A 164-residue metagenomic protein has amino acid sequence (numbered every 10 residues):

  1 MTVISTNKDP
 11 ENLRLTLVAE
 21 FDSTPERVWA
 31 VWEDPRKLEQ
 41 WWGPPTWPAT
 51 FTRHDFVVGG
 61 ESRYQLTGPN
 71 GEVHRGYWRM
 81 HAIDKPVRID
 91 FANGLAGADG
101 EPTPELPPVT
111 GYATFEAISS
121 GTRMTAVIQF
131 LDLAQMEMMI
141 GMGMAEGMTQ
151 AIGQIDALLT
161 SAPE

Functional and structural regions predicted by a protein language model:
M1-P48: Hydrophobic ligand-binding cavity/cleft-lining segments
T16, R36-R75: Short beta-edge strand/loop motif at the mouth of beta-sheet-based domains
L17-A19, F51-H54, G76-A82, P108-A117: Hydrophobic/aromatic beta-strand elements that line small-molecule binding cavities or substrate pockets in beta-rich
T24, P69-G71, I83-K85, A96-A98 (+2 more regions): Short coil/turn motifs at secondary-structure junctions
P25-E26, F56-V57, H81-R88, T114-R123: A short, structured loop/turn motif at beta-sheet edges
V28, L38, S62-Y64, M80 (+4 more regions): Hydrophobic pocket/interface hotspot
F51, L159-E164: Short, highly charged C-terminal tails/helix-capping segments
A92, D99-E146: Beta-strand/loop substructures that line and gate deep hydrophobic ligand-binding cavities in soluble
